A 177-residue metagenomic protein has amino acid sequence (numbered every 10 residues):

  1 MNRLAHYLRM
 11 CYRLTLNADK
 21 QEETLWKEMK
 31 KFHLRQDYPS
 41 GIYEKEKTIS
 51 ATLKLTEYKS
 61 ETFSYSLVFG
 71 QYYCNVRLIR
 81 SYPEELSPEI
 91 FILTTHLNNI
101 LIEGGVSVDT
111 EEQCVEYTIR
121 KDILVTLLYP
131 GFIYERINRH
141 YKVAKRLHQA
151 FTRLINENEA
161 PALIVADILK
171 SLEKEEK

Functional and structural regions predicted by a protein language model:
M1-T62: Charge-rich, low-complexity N-terminal segments
P39-G41, S64-S66, G105-S107: Short, surface-exposed charged micro-motifs
K47-I49, Y72-C74, Q113-V115: Hydrophobic residues embedded in beta-strands of well-ordered beta-sheets
K54-L86: Long, continuous compositionally biased terminal/linker segments
R77-T118: Short, internal acidic amphipathic alpha-helical interface segments that mediate docking to partner proteins
V108-Y134, N156: Well-ordered alpha/beta subsegment
I133-I155: A conserved amphipathic terminal alpha-helix motif
T152-K177: Short, highly charged C-terminal tails/helix-capping segments
